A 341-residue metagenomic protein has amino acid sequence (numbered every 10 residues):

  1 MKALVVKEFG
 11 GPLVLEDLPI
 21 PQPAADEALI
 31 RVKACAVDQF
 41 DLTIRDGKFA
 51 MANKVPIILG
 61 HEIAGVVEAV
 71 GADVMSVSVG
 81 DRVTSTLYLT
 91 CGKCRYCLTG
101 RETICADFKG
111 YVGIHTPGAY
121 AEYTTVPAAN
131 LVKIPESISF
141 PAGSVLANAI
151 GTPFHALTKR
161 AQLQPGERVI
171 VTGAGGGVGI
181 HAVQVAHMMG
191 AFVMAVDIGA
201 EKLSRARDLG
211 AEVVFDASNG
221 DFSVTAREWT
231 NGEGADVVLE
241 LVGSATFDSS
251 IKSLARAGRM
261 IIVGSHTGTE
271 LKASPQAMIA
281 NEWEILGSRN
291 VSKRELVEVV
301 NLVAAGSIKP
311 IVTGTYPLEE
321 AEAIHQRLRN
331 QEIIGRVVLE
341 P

Functional and structural regions predicted by a protein language model:
P21-C35, K48-L98, P135-S137: Glycine-rich beta-strand-centered segment in the early N-terminal region that forms part of a ligand/cofactor-binding
T84, V238-L239: N-terminal Rossmann-like NAD(P) cofactor-binding module of classical short-chain dehydrogenase/reductase
L89-G173: NAD(P)H dinucleotide-binding glycine-rich loop of Rossmann-like/cofactor-binding domains, especially the beta1-alpha1
K109, M189, A195-A200, L241-I311 (+1 more regions): Glycine-rich phosphate-binding loop and adjacent beta-alpha segment of Rossmann(oid) nucleotide-cofactor-binding
E136-G220: Mid-domain Rossmann-like dinucleotide-binding core that forms the NAD(H)/NADP(H) cofactor-binding site
D221-G232: Short amphipathic alpha-helix with an adjacent loop that forms part of the alpha/beta core around
G232, S307-G314, E322-P341: C-terminal capping/lid region of NAD(P)-dependent oxidoreductase domains
